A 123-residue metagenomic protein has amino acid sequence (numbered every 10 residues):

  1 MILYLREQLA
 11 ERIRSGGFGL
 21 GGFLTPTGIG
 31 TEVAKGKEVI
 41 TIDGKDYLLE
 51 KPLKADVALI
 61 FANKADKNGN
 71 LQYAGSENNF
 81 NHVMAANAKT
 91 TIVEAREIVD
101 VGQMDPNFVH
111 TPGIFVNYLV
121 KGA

Functional and structural regions predicted by a protein language model:
M1-A123: Conserved alpha/beta enzyme-core scaffold
